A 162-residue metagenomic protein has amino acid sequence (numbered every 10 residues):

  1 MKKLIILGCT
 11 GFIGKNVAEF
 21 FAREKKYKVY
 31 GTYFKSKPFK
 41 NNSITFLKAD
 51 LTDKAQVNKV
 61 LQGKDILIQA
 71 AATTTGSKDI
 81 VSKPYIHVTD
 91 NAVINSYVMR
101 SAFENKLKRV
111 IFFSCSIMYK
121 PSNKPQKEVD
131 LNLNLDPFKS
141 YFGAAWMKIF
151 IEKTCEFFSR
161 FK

Functional and structural regions predicted by a protein language model:
L4-E24: N-terminal Rossmann NAD(P)H-binding glycine-rich loop of SDR-like oxidoreductase domains
K26-K35: Conserved glycine-rich Rossmann-like NAD(P)H-binding loop of the short-chain dehydrogenase/reductase
S36-S43: Short loop/helix-cap segments at secondary-structure boundaries that form the rim of catalytic
S43-D53: Rossmann-fold cofactor-recognition segment
L51-D90, E104: NAD(P)H-binding glycine-rich loop region in Rossmannoid oxidoreductase-like domains and their noncatalytic homologs
Q69, S96-Y141: Conserved Rossmann-fold NAD(P)-dependent oxidoreductase catalytic core, especially the SDR/UDP-sugar
S82-Y97, N105, F142, W146-M147: Glycine-rich NAD(P)-binding loop of the Rossmann-fold in SDR/ketoreductase-type enzymes
K139-K162: Active-site Tyr-X1-5-Lys
